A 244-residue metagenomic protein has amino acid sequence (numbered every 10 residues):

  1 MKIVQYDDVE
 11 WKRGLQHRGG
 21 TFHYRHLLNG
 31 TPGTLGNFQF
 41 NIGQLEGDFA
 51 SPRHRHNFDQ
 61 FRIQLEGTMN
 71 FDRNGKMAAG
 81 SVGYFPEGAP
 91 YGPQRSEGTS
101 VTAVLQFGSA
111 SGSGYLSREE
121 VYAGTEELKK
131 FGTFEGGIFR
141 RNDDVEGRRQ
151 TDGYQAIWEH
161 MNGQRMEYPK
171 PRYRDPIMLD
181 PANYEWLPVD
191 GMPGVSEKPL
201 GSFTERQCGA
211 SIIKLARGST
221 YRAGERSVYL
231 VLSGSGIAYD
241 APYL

Functional and structural regions predicted by a protein language model:
M1-I63, T68-L244: Jelly-roll (double-stranded beta-helix
